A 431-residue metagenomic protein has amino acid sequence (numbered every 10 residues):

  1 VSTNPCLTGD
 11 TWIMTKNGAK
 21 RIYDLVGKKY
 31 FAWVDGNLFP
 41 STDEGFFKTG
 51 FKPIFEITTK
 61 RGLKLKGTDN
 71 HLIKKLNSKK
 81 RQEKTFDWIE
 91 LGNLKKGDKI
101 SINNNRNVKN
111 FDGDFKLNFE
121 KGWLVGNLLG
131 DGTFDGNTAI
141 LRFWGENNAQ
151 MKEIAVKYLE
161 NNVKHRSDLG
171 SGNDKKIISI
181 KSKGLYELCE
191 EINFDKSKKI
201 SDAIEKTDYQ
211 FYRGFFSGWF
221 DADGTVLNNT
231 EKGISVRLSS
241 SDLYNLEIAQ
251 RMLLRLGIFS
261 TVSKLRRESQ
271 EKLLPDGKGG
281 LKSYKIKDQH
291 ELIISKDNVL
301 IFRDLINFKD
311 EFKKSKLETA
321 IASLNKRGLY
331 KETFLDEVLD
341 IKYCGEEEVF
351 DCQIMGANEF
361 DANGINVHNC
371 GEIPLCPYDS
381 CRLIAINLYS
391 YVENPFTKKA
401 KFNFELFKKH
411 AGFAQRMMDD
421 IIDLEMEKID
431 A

Functional and structural regions predicted by a protein language model:
V1-C6, D131, F143-E146, Q150 (+4 more regions): Function-dense linear segments that define catalytic or interfacial modules in macromolecule-processing proteins
V1-C6, N17, I22, K29 (+1 more regions): Internal intein/HINT superfamily modules and their associated LAGLIDADG
